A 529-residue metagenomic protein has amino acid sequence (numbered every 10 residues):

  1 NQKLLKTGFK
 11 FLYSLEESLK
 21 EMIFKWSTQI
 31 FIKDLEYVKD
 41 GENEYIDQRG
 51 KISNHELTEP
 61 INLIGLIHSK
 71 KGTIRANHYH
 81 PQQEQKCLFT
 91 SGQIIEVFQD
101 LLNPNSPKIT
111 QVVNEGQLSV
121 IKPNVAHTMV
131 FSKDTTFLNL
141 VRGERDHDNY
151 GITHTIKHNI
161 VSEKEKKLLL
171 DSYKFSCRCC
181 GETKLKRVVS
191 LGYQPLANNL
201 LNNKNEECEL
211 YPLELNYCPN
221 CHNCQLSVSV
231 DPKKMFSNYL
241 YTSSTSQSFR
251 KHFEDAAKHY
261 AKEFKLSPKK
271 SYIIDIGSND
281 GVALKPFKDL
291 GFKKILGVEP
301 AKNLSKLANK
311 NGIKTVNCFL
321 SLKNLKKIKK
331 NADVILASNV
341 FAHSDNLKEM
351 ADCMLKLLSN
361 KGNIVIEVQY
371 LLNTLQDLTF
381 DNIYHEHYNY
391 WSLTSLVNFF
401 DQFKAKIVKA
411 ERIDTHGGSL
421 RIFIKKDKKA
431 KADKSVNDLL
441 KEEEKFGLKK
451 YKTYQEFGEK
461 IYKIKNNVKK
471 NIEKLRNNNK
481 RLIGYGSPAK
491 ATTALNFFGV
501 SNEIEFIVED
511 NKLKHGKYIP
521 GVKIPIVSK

Functional and structural regions predicted by a protein language model:
N1-F9: Conserved C-terminal active-site "lid" loop/helix of NAD(P)H-dependent oxidoreductases that clamps the redox cofactor
K6, L15-F31, K167: Amphipathic terminal alpha-helices
T28-N62, A76, S172: A short, N-terminal "cap"/entry segment at the start of jelly-roll beta-barrel domains of the cupin/DSBH fold
D34, V38, P104-P107, T128-K166: Double-stranded beta-helix
L101-P123: Short acidic-glycine-tyrosine-enriched beta hairpin
L170-S248, E411: N-terminal juxtadomain amphipathic helix that follows a signal peptide/anchor or precedes a small N-terminal auxiliary
K348-N363: A short glycine-rich, Lys/Arg-flanked "PGG" loop and its adjoining helix->strand segment in the class I
I366-N389, L393-S395: Short, glycine-/aromatic-enriched active-site segment of Class I SAM-dependent methyltransferases
